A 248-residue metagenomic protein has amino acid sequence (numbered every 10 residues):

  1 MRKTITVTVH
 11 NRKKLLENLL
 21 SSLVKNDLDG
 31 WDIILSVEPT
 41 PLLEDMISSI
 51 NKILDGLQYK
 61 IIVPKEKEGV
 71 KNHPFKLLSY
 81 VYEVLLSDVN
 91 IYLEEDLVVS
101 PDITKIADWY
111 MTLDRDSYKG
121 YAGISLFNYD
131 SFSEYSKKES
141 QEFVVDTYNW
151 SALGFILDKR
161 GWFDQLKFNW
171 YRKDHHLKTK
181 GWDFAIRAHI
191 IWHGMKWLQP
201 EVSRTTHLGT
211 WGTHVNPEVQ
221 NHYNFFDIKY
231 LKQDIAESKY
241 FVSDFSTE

Functional and structural regions predicted by a protein language model:
M1-L93, L97-E248: Peripheral/terminal regions associated with large enzymatic or DNA-binding modules
